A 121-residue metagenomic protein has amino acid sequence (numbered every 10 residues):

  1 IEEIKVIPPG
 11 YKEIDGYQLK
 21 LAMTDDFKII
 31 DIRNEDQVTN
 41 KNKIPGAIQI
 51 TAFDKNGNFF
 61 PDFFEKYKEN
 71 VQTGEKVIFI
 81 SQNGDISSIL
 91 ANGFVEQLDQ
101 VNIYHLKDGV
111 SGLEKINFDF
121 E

Functional and structural regions predicted by a protein language model:
I1-Y17, A22-D25, E35-I78, Q82-E121: Rhodanese-like catalytic fold shared by cysteine-dependent sulfurtransferases and DSP/PTP-type phosphatases
I29-D31: Structural scaffold elements adjacent to functional motifs in cytosolic proteins
